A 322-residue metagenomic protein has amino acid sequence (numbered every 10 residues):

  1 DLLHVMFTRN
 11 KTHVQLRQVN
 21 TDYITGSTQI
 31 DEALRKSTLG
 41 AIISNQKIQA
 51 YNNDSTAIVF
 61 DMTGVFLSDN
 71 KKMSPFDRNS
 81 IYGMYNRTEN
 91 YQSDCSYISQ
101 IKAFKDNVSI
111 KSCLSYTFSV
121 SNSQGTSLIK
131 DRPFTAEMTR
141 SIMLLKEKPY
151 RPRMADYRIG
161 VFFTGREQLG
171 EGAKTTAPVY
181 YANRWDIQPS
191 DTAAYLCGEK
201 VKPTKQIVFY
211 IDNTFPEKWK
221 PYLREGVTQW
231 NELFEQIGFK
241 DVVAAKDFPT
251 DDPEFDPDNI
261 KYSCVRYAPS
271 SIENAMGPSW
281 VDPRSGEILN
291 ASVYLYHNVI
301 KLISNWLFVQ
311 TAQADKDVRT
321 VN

Functional and structural regions predicted by a protein language model:
D1-F215, L233, I237, V242 (+1 more regions): Auxiliary tRNA-acceptor-end handling modules of aminoacyl-tRNA synthetases
P216-K220: Alpha-helix N-cap/helix-initiation motif
P221-T228, E232: Solvent-exposed, polar/charged alpha-helical surfaces in well-ordered, non-transmembrane soluble domains, broadly
